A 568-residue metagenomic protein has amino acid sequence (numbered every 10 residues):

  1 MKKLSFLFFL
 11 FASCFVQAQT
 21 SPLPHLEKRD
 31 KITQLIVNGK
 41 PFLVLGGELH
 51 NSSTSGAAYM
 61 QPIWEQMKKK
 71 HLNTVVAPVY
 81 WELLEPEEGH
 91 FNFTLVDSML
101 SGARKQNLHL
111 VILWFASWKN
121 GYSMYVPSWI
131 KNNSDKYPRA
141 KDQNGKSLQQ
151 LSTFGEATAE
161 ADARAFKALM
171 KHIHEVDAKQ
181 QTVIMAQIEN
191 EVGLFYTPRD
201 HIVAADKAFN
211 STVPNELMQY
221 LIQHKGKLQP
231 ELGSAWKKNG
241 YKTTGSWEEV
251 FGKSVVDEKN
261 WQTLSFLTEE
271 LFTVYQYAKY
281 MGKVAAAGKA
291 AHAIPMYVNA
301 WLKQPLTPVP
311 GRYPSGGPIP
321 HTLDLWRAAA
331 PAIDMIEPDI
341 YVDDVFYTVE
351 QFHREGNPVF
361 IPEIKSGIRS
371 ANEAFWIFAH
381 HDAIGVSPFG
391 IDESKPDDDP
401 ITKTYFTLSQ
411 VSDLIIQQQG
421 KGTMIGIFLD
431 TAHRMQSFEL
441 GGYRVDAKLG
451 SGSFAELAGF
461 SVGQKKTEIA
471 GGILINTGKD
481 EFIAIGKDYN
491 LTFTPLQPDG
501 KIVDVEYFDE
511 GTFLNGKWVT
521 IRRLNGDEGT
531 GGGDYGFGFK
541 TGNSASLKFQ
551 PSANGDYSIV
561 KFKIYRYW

Functional and structural regions predicted by a protein language model:
M1-T20: Bacterial Sec-dependent N-terminal signal peptides
A18-N73: N-terminal carbohydrate-binding accessory modules
G46-S55, P78-V96, Q143-R164, V176 (+4 more regions): The substrate-binding groove and active-site-proximal loops of carbohydrate-active enzymes, especially glycoside
S52-K69, G311-A329, D344-T348, A371-A374: Short, acidic/polar
Y59-S134, I173, V274-A291: Aromatic-lined substrate-binding rim segments of carbohydrate-active enzymes
L108, M281-I294, H321-K421: Catalytic-core region of carbohydrate-active enzymes that cleave or remodel glycosidic bonds
K136-L323: Polysaccharide-binding and catalytic clefts of secreted carbohydrate-active enzymes
F375-G500, V505, D509-G516: Aromatic- and carboxylate-lined catalytic core of secreted/periplasmic carbohydrate-active enzymes
